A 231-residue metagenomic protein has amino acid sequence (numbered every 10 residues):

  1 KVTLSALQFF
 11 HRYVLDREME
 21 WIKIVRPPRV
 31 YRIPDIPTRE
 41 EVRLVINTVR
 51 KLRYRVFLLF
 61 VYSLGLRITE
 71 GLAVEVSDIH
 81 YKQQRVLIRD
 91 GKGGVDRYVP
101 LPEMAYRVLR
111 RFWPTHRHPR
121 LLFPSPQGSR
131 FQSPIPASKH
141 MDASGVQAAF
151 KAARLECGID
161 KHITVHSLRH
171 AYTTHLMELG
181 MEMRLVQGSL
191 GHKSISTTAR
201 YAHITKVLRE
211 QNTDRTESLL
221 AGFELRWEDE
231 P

Functional and structural regions predicted by a protein language model:
K1-P231: Conserved catalytic core of the tyrosine transesterase superfamily
